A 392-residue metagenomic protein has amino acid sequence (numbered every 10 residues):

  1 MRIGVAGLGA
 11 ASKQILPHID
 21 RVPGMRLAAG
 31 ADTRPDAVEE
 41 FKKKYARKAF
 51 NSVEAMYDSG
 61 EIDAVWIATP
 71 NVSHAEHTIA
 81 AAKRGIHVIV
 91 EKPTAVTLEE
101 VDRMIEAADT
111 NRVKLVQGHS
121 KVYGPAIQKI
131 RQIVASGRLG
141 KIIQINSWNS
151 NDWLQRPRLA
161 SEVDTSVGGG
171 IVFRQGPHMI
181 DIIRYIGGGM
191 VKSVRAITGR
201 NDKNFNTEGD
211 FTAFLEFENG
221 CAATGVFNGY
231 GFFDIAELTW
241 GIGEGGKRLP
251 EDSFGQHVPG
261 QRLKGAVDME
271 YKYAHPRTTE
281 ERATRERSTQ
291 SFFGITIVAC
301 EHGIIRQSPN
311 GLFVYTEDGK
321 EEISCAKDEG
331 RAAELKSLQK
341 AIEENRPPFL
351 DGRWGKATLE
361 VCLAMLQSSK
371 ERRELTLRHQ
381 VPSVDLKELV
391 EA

Functional and structural regions predicted by a protein language model:
M1-Y45: N-terminal Rossmann-like dinucleotide-binding module
G9, I15, R47-A107: Beta-loop-alpha module in the N-terminal Rossmann-like domain of NAD(P)-dependent dehydrogenases, especially those
A29, A64, Q144: Short, Asp-centered acidic motifs that coordinate Mg2+ and/or phosphate in catalytic or ligand-binding sites
V38, H77, M104, I130 (+1 more regions): Aromatic/hydrophobic pocket-lining residues that form π-stacking "cages" and hydrophobic walls in ligand
N51, I67, V90, L115-Q117 (+2 more regions): Hydrophobic residues in well-ordered beta-strands that form the structural core
A64-W66, A266-Y273, R277-E280, R287-T289 (+5 more regions): C-terminal helix-rich "cap/oligomerization" subdomain common to oxidoreductases
V113-K114, K121-G225, G229-G246, R372: Predominantly a Rossmann-like dinucleotide-binding segment in NAD(P)-dependent oxidoreductases
G229-I297: Contiguous C-terminal substrate-recognition/catalytic subdomains in enzyme active sites
